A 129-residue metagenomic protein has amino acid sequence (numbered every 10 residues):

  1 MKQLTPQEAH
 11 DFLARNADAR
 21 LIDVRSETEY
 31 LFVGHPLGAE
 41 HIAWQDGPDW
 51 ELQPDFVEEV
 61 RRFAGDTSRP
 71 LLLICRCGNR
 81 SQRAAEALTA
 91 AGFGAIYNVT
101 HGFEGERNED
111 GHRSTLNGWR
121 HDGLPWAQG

Functional and structural regions predicted by a protein language model:
M1-R20, E27-P70, S81-G129: Rhodanese-like catalytic fold shared by cysteine-dependent sulfurtransferases and DSP/PTP-type phosphatases
L73-I74: Short, surface-exposed ligand- or partner-binding patches at beta-edge/loop junctions that are enriched in aromatics
